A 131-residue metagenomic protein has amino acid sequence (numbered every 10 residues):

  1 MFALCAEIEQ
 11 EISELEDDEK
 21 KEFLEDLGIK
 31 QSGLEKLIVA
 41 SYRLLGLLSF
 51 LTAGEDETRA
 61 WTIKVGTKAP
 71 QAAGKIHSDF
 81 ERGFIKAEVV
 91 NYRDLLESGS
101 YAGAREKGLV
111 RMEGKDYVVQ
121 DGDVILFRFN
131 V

Functional and structural regions predicted by a protein language model:
M1-Q120, N130: C-terminal-of-GTPase-core extension/linker across diverse P-loop GTPases
